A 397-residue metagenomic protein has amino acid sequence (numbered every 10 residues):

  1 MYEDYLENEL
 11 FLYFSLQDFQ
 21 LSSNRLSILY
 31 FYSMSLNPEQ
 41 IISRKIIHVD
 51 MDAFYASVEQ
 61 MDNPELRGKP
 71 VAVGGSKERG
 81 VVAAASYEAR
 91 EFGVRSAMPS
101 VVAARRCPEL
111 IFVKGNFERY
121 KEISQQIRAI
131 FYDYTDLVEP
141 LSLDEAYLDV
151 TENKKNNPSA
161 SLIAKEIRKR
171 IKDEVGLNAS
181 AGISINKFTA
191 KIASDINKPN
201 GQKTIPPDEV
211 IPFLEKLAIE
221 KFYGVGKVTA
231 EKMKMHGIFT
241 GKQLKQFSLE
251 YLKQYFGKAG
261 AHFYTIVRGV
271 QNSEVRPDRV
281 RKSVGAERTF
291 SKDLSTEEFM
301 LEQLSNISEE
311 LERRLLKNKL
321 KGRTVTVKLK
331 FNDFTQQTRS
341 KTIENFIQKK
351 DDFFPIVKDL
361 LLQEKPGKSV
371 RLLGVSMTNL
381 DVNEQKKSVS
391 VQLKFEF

Functional and structural regions predicted by a protein language model:
L10-F14, D18-Q20, S27-Y255, A261 (+2 more regions): Gly/Gly-Pro- and Ser/Thr-rich, intrinsically disordered tail segments characteristic of DNA damage-repair and tolerance
S22-R25, D333, S376: Intrinsically disordered, low-complexity segments enriched in polar/charged small residues
E39-I41, H48, K221, T229-L372 (+1 more regions): DNA-contacting surface of Y-family translesion DNA polymerases
